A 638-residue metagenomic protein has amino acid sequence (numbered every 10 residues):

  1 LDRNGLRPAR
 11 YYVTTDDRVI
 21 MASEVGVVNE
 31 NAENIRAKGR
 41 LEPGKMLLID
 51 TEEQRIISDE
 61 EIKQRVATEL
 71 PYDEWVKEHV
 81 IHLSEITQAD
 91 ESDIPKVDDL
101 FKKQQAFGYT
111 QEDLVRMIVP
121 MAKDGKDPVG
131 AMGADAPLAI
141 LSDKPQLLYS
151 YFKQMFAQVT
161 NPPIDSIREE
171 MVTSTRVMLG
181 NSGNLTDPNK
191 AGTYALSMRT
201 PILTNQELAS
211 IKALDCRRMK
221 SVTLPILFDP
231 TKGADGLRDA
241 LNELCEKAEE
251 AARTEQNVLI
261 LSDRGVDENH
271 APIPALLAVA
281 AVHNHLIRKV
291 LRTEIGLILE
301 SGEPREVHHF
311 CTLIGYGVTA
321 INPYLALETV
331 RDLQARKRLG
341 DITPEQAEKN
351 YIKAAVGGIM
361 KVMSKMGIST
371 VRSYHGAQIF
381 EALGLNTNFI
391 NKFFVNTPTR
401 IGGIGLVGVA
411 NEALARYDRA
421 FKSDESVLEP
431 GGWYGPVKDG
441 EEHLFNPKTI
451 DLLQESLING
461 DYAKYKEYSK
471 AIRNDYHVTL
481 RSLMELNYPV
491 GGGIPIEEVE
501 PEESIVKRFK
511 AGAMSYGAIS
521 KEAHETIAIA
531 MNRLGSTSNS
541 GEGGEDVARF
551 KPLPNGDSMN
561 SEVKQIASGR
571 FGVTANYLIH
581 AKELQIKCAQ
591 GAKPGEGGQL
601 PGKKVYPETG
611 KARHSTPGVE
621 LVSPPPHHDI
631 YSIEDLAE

Functional and structural regions predicted by a protein language model:
L1-I20: Conserved catalytic micro-motifs used in adenylation/nucleotidyl-transfer and phosphoryl/amide- and methyl-transfer
S23-V27, R55-L237, K247-A251, E255-V258 (+4 more regions): Flexible, glycine-rich loop/tail regions that form catalytic "lids" or insertion modules at the edges of active sites
L47, D263, L313, T370 (+2 more regions): Conserved, mostly hydrophobic/aromatic
P230-G233, E246-V258, R264-D267, N284-L291 (+1 more regions): Conserved helix-loop functional segments at active or binding sites
L261-L277, V547, V619-P626: Glycine-rich, proline-tolerant flexible connector loops at the mouths of alpha/beta enzymes
E268-A281, D332, R336, I630-I633: Active-site-adjacent beta->alpha loops and helix N-cap segments on the catalytic face of soluble alpha/beta enzymes
I273-L297, N350-A355: Alpha-helix-loop-beta-strand connector modules within alpha/beta enzyme cores
E303-G317: Catalytic cores of alpha/beta
